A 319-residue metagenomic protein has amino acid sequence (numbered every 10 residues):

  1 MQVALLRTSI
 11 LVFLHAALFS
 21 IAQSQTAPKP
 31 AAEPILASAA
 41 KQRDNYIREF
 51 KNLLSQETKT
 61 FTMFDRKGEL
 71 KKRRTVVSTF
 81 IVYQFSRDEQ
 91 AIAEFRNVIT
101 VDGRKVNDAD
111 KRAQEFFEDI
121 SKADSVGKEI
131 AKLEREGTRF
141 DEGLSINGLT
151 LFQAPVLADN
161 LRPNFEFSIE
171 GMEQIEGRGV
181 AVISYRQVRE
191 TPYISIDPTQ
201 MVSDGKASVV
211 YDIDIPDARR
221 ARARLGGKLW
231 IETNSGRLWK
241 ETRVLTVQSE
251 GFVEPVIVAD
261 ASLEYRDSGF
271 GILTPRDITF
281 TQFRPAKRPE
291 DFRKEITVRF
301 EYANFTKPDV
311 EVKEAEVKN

Functional and structural regions predicted by a protein language model:
M1-L6: N-terminal secretory signal peptides that target proteins for export/translocation
R7-S20: Bacterial N-terminal signal peptides
Q25-G226, T233-W239, L245-A261, R266-T274 (+1 more regions): Structured extracytoplasmic
